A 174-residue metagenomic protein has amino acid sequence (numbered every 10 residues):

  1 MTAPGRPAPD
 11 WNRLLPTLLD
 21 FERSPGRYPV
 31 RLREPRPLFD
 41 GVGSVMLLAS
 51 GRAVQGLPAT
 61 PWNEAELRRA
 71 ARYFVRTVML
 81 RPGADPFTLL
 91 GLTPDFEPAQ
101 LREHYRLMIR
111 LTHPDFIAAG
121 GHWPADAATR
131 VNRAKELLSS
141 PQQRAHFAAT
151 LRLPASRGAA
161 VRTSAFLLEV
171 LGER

Functional and structural regions predicted by a protein language model:
M1-R174: C-terminal accessory/regulatory regions appended to core domains
